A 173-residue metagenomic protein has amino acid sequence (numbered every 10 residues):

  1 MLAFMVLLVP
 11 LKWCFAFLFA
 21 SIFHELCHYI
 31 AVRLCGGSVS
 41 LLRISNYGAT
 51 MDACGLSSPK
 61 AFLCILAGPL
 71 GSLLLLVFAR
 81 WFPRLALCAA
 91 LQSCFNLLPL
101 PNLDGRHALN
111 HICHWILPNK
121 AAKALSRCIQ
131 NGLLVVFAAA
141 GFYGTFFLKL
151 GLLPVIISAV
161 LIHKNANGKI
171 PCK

Functional and structural regions predicted by a protein language model:
M1-K173: Hydrophobic transmembrane alpha-helices and their immediate loop junctions in multi-pass integral membrane proteins
